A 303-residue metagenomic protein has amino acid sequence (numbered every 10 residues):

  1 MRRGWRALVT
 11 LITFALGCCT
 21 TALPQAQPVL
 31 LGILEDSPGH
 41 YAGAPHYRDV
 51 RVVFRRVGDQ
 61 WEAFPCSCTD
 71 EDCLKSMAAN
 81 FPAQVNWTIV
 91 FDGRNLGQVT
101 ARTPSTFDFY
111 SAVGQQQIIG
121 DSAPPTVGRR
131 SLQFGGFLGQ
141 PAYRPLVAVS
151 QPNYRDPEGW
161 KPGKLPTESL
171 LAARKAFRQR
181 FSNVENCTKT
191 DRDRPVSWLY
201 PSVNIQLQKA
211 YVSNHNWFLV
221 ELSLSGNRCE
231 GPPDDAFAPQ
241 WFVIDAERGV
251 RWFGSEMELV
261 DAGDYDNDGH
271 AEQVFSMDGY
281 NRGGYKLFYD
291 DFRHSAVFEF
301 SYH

Functional and structural regions predicted by a protein language model:
M1-W5: N-terminal secretory signal peptides that target proteins for export/translocation
R6-V9, A26: Low-complexity, intrinsically disordered short peptide segments enriched in small/polar/basic residues
V9-C18: Bacterial N-terminal signal peptides
C19-L23: Short helix/turn-capping signatures at newly exposed starts of structured segments
Q25-H303: Beta-propeller-forming repeat regions
